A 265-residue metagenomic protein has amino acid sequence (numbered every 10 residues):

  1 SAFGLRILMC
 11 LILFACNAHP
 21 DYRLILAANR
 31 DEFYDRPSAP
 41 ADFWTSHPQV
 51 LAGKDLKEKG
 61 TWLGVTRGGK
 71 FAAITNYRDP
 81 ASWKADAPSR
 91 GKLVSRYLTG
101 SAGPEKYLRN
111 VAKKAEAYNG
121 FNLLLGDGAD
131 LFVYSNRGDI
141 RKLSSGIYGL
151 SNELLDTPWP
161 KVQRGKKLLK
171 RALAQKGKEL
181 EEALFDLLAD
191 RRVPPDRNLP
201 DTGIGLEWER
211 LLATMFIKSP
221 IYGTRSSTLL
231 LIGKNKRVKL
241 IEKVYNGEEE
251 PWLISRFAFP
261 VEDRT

Functional and structural regions predicted by a protein language model:
S1-L5: Short, basic, low-complexity termini and linkers enriched in Ser/Thr/Gly/Pro that act as targeting/leader peptides
I7-T265: N-terminal nucleophile
